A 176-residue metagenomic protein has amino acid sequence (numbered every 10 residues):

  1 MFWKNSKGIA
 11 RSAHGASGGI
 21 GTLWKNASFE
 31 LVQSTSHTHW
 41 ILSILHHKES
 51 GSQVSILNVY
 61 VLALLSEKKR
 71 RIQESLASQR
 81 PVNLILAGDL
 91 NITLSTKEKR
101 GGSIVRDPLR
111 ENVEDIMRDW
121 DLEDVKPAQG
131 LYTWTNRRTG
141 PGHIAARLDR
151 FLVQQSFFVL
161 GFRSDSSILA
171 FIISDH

Functional and structural regions predicted by a protein language model:
M1-H176: A shared catalytic/ligand-binding motif for oxyanion handling
